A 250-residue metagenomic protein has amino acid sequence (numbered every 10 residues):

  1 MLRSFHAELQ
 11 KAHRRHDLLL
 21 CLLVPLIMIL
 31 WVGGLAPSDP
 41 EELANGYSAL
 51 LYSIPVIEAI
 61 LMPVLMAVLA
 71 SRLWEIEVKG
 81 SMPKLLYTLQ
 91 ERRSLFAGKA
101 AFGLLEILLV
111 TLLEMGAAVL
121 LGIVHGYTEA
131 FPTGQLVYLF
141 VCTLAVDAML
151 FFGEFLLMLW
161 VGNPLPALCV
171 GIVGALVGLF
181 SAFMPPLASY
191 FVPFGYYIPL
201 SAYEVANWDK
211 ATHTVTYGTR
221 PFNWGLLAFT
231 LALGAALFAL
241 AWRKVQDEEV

Functional and structural regions predicted by a protein language model:
M1-H6, L73-L86, F151-G178: Cytoplasmic juxtamembrane interface segments
M1-V24: Aromatic- and glycine-rich beta-strand/loop motifs that create alpha-glucan
V24-A70, A97-P164, G171, L179 (+1 more regions): Secretory targeting signals
S38-A49, L168, V173-V250: Terminal transmembrane helical anchor/hairpin motif
D39-P40, E75-V78, M82, L121-E129 (+4 more regions): Membrane-interfacial segments
L65-V78, E154-L165, F229-D247: Transmembrane alpha-helical segments in integral membrane proteins
S71-L105: Helix-loop-helix units of permease transmembrane domains in multi-pass membrane transporters, especially ABC
